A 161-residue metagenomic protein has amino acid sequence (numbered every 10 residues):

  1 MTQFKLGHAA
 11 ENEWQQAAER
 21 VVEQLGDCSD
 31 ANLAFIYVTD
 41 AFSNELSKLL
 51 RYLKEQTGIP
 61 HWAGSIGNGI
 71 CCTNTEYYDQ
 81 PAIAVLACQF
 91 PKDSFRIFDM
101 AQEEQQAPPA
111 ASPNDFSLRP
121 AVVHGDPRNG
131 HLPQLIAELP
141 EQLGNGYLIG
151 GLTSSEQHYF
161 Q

Functional and structural regions predicted by a protein language model:
M1-Q161: Cofactor- and metal-binding active-site motifs of prokaryotic enzymes that mediate redox/radical or nucleophilic
